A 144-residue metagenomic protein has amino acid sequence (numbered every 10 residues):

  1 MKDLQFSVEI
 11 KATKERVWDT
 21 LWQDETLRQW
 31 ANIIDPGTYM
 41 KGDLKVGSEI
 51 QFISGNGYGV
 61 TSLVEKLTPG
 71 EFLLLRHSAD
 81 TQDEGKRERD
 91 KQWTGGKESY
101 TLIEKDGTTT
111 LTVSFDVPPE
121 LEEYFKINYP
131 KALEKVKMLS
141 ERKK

Functional and structural regions predicted by a protein language model:
M1-Y39: Hydrophobic ligand-binding cavity/cleft-lining segments
D3-S7, E49, G59, F72 (+2 more regions): Intrinsic-disorder/low-complexity, polar/charged segments enriched in Ser/Thr/Lys/Arg/Asp/Glu/Gln
S7-K11, Q51, L63, T101: Generic structural detector for well-ordered beta-strands
V17-L21, L27, I50, V64 (+4 more regions): Hydrophobic pocket/interface hotspot
L44-I50: Short coil-to-beta transition motif at edge beta-strands of beta-rich domains
G55-D106: Hydrophobic-ligand binding "helix-grip"
S78-Q82, S114-L121: Short, solvent-exposed aromatic-acidic interface loops
K91-T94, D116-K144: A conserved amphipathic terminal alpha-helix motif
